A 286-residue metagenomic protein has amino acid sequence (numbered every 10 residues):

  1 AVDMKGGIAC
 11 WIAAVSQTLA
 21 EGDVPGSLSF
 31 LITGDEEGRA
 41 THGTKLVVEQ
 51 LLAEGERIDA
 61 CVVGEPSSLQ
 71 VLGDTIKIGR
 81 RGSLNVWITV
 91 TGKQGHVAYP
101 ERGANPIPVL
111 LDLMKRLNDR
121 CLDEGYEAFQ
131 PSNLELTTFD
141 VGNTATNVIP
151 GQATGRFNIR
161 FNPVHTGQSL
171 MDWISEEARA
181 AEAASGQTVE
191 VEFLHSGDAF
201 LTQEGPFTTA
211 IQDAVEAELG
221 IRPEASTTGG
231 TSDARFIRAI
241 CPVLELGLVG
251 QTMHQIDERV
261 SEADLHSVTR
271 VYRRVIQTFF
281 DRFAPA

Functional and structural regions predicted by a protein language model:
A1, G34-E37, H96-G103: Flexible, glycine/proline-enriched loop segments at strand-loop-helix junctions that form or flank small-ligand binding
A1-M4, L201: Short acidic-aromatic active-site loops that bind/stabilize oxyanions
D3, C10, D264-S267: Alpha-helical initiation/capping and key positions within long helical/coiled-coil segments
K5-G79, A286: Acidic/histidine-rich catalytic neighborhood of metal-dependent amide-processing enzymes
P66-V71, I78, L84-A286: Metal-dependent amide/peptide-bond hydrolase catalytic core, centered on the "pita-bread" metallohydrolase fold
